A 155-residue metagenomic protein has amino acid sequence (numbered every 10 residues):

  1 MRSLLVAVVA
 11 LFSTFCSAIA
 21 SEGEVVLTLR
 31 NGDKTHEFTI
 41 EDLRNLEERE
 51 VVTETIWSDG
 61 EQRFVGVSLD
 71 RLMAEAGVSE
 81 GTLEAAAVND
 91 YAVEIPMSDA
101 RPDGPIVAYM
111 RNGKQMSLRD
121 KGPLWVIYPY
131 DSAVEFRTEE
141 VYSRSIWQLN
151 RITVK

Functional and structural regions predicted by a protein language model:
M1-L4: Positively charged n-region of N-terminal signal peptides that target proteins for export
V6-F15: Bacterial N-terminal signal peptides
I19-K155: N-terminal intrinsically disordered, low-complexity segments enriched in P/E/S/T
